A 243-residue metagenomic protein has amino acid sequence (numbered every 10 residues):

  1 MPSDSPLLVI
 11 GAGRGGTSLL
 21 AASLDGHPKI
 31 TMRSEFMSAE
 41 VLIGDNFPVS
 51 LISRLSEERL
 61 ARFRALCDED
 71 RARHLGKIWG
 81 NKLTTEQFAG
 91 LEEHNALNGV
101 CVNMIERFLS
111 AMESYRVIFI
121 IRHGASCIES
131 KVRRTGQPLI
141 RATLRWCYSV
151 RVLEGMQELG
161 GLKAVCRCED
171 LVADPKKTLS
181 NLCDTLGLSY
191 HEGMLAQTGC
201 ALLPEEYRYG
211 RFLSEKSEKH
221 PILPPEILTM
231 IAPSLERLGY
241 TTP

Functional and structural regions predicted by a protein language model:
M1-L8, E154, D184-P243: PAPS-dependent sulfotransferases, especially Golgi type II membrane carbohydrate sulfotransferases
M1-W79, L83, T198-G210, E215: PAPS-dependent sulfotransferase catalytic core
G16-T17, H123, L182, I227: Generic structural signal for small/hydrophobic residues in well-ordered secondary structure, especially within
A21-A22, D70, E154, S180 (+1 more regions): Short glycine-/small-residue-rich flexible loop motifs, especially phosphate/cofactor-binding loops
D25, L109-S110, G199, E236: Alpha-helix boundary recognition
M32-R33, I118, H191, P243: A local structural micro-motif
L60-A65, Y148-V150, S217-P225: Short, basic, helix/turn surface patches
L83-G193: PAPS-dependent sulfotransferase catalytic domain
